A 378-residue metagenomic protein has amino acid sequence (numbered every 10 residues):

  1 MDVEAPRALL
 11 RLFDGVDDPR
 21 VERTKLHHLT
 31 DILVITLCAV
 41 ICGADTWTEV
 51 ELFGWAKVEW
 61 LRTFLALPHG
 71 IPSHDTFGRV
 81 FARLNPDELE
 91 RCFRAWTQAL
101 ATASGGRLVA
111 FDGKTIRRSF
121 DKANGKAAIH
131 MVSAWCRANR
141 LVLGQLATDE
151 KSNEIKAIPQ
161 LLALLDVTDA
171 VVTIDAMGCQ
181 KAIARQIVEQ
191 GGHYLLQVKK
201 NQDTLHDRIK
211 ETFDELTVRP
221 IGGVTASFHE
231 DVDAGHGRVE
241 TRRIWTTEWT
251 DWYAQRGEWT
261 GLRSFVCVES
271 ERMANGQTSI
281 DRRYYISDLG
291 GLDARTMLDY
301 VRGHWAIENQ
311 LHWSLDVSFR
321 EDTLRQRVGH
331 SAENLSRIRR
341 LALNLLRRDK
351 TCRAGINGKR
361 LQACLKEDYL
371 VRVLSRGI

Functional and structural regions predicted by a protein language model:
M1-F111, I116-D121, S133-Q145, P159 (+2 more regions): Dynamic "connector" segments at or just before major functional cores
D14, E189, Q277-D281, L292-A294 (+1 more regions): Short acidic (Asp/Glu) and glycine-rich catalytic loops that position anionic groups and cofactors
D31-L37, T76, T296, Y300 (+2 more regions): A general alpha-helix detector
I35, D112, R140, Y194 (+3 more regions): A residue-level signal for conserved active-site and pocket-lining positions in enzyme catalytic cores
P86, Q98, A163, D214 (+3 more regions): Generic secondary-structure signature for well-ordered alpha-helical cores
A99-H193, K199: Polybasic low-complexity intrinsically disordered regions
H193-G303: An anionic, glycine-rich sequence signature occurring as long contiguous blocks
D299-I378: Basic, amphipathic alpha-helical segments enriched in Lys/Arg and hydrophobic/aromatic residues
